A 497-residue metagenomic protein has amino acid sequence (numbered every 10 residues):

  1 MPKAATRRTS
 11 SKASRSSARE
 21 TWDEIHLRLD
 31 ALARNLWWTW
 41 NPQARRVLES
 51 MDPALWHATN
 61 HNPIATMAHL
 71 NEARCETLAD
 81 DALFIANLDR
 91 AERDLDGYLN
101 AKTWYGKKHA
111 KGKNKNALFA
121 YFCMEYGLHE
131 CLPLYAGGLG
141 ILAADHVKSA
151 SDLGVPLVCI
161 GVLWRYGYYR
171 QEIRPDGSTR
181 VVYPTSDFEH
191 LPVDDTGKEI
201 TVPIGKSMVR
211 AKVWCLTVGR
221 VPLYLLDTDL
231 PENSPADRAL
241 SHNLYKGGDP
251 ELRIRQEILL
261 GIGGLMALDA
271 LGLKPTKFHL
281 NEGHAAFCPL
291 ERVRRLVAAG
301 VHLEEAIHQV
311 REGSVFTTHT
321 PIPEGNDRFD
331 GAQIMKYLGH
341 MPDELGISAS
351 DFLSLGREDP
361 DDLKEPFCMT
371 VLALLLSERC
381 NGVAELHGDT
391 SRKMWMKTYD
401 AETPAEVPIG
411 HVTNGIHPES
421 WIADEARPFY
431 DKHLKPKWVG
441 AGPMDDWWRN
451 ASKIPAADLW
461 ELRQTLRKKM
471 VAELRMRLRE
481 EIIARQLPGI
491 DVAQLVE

Functional and structural regions predicted by a protein language model:
P2-E497: Catalytic cores of carbohydrate-active enzymes across secretory and cytosolic contexts
